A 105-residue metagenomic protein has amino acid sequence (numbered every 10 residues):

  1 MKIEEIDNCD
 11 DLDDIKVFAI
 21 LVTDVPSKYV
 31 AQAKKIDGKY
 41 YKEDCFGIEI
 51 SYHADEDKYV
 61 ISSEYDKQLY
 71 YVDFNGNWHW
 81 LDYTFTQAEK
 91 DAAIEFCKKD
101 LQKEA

Functional and structural regions predicted by a protein language model:
M1, D10, F85-A88: Short coil/turn linker and secondary-structure boundary residues
M1-K2, K99-A105: Short intrinsically disordered terminal tails
I3-I15, I20: Short, charged/polar N-terminal "headpieces" of proteins
V17, L21-D91: Acidic, low-complexity, intrinsically disordered interaction modules
A92-C97: A short, charged, amphipathic alpha-helix used as a generic interaction element across diverse proteins
